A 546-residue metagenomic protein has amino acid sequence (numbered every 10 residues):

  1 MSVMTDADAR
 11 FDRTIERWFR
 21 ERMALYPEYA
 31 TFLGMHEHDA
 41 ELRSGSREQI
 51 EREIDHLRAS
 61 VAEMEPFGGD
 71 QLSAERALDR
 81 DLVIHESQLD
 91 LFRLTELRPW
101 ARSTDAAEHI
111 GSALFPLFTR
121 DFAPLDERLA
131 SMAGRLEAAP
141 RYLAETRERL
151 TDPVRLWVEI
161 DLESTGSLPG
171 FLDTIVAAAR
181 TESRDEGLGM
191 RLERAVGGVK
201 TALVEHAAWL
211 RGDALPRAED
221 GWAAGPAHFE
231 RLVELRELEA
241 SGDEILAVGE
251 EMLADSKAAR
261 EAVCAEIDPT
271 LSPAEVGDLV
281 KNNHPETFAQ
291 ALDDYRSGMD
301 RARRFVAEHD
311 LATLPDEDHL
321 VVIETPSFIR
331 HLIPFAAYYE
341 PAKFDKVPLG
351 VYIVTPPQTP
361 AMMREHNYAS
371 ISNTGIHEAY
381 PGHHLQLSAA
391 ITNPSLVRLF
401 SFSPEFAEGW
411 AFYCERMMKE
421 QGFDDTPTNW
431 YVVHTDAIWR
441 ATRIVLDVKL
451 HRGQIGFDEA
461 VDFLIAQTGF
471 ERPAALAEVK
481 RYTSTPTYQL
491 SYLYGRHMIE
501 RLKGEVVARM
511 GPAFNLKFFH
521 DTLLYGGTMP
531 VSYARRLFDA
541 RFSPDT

Functional and structural regions predicted by a protein language model:
M1-T546: N-terminal maturation segment of proteins
